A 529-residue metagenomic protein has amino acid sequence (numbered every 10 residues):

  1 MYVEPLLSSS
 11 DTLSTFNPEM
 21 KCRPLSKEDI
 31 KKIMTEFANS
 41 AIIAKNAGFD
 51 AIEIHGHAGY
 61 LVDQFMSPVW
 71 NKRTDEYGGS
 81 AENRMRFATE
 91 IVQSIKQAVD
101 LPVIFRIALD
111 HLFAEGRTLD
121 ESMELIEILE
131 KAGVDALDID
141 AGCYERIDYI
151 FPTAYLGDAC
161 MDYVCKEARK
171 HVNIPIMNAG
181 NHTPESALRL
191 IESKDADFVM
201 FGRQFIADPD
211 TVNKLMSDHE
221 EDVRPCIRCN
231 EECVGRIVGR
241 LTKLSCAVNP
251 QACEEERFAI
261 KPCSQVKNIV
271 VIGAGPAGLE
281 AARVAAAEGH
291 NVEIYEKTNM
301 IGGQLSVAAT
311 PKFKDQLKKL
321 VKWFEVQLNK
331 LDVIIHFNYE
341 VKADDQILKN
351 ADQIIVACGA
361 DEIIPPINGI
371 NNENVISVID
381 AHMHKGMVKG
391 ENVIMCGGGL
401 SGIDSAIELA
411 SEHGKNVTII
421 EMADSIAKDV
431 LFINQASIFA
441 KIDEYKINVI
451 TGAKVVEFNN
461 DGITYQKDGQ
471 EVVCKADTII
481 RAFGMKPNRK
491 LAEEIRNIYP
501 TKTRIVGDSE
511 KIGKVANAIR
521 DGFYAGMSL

Functional and structural regions predicted by a protein language model:
M1-I272, P276, E280, V284-A287 (+2 more regions): Flavin-dependent oxidoreductase catalytic cores
F49, V134, A196, L328 (+2 more regions): Local beta-strand N-terminus motif with an aromatic residue
I54, I139, F201, I355-A357 (+2 more regions): Redox-cofactor binding/interface segments in oxidoreductases and associated redox assembly factors
F65-M66, R73-Y77, I147-P152, Q304-A309 (+3 more regions): Short acidic, glycine/proline-rich loop/turn micro-motifs
L137, A168, L190, G202 (+8 more regions): Hydrophobic, well-ordered secondary-structure elements that form the walls of internal hydrophobic environments
F151-G157, A259-K261, V266, V307-K319 (+4 more regions): Short, contiguous acidic/charged loop-to-helix segments that flank catalytic cores in large enzymes
K267-Y295, I301, H336-Q346, N350 (+4 more regions): Rossmann-like dinucleotide/flavin-binding elements
I294-L331, A406-V455: Rossmann-like dinucleotide-binding cores of NAD(P)H-dependent redox enzymes
